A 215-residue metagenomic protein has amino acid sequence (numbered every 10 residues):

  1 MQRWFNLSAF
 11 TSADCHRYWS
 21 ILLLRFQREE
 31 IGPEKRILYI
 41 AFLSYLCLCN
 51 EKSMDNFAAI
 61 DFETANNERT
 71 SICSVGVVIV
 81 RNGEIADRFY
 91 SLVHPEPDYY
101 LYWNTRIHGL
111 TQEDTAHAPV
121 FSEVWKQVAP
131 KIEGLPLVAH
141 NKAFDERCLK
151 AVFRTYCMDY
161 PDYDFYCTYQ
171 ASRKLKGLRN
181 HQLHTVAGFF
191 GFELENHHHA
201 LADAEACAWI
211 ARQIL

Functional and structural regions predicted by a protein language model:
C15, C47-C49: Cysteine-centered motifs
L46, A208-L215: Acidic two-metal-ion nuclease catalytic site recognized across multiple nuclease folds, prominently DnaQ/RNase D-T
C49-D162, G177-N180, H184-H198: Conserved non-catalytic scaffold segment of RNase H-like nuclease domains
T64-N66, Q170, A206: Short, glycine/acidic-enriched loop or turn micro-motifs at the edges of active sites
P161-A171: Conserved beta-strand -> loop -> alpha-helix junction used to position metal-binding or nucleic-acid-contacting
H199-A211: Acidic, divalent-metal-coordinating active-site segment for phosphoryl/phosphodiester hydrolysis, typified by short
